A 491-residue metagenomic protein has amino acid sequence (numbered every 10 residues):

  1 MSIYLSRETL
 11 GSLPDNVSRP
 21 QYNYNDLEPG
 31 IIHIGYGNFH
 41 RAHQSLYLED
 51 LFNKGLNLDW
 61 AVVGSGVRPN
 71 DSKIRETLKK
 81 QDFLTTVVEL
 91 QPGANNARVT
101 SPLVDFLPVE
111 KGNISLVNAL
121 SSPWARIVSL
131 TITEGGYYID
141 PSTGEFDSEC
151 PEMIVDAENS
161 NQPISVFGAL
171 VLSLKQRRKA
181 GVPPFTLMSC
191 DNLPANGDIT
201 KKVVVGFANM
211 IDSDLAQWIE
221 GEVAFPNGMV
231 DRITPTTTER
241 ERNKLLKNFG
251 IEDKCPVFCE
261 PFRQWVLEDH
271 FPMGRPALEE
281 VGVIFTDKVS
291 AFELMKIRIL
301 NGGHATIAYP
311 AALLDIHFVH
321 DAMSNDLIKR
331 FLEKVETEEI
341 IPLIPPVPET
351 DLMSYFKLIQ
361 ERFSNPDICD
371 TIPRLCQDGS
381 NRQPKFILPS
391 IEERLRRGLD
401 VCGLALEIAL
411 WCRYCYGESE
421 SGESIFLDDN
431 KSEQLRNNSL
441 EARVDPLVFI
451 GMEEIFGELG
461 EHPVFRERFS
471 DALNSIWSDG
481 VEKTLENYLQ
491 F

Functional and structural regions predicted by a protein language model:
M1-F491: Substrate/ligand-engaging "lid" and interaction regions
